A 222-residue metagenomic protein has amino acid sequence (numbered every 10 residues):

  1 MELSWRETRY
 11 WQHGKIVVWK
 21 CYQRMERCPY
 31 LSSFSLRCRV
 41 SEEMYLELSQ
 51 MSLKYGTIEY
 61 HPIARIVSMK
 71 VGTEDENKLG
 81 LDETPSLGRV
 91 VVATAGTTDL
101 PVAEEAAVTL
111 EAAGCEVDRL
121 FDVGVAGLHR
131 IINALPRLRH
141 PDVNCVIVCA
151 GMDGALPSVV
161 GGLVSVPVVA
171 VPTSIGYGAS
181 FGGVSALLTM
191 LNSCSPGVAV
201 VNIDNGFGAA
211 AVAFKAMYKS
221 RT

Functional and structural regions predicted by a protein language model:
M1-M51: Long amphipathic alpha-helical segments
P29-P85: Glycine/small-residue-rich loop that forms an oxyanion/phosphate-binding "nest" at active or ligand-binding sites
G56-A64, V160-G183: Short, acidic/small-residue loops that bind anionic groups at enzyme active sites
D82-N133: Glycine-rich phosphate/diphosphate-binding loop of Rossmann-like nucleotide-binding domains
T94, T98, L135-R137, I175-T222: C-terminal binding/interaction regions
D99-E104, L128-H129, A150-V159, S180 (+1 more regions): Short glycine/serine/threonine-rich phosphate/pyrophosphate-binding segments that cradle anionic phosphate groups
D122-V148, G154-A155, V159, V164: N-terminal small/polar loop signature for handling phosphorylated ligands or for N-terminal nucleophile
